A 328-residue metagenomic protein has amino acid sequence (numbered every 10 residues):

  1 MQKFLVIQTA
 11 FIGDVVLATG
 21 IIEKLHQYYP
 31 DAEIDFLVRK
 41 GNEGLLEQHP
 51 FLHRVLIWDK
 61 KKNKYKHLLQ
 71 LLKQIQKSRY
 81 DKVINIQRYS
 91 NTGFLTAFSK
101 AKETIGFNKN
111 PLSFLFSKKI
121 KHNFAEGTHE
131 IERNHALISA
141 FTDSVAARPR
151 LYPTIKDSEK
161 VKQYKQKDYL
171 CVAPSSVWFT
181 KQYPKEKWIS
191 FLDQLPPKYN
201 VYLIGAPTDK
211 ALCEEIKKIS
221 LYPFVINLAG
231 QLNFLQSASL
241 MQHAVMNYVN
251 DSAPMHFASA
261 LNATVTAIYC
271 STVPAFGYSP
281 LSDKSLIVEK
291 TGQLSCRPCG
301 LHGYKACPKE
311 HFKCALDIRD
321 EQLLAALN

Functional and structural regions predicted by a protein language model:
M1-N328: Catalytic machinery of carbohydrate-active enzymes, primarily nucleotide-sugar-dependent glycosyltransferases
